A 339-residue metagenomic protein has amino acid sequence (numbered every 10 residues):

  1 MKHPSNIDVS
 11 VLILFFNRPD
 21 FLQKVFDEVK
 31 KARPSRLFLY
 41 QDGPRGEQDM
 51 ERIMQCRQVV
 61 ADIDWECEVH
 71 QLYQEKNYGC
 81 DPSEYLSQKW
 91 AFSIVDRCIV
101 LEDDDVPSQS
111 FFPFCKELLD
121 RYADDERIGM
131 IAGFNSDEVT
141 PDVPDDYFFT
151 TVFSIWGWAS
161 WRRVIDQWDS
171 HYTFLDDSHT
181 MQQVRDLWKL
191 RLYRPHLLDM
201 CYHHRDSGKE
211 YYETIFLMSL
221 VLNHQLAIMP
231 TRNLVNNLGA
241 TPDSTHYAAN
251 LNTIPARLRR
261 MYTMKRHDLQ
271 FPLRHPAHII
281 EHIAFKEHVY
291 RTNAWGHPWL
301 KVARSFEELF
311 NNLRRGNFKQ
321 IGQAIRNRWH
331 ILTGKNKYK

Functional and structural regions predicted by a protein language model:
M1-V100, D105-K339: Peripheral/terminal regions associated with large enzymatic or DNA-binding modules
